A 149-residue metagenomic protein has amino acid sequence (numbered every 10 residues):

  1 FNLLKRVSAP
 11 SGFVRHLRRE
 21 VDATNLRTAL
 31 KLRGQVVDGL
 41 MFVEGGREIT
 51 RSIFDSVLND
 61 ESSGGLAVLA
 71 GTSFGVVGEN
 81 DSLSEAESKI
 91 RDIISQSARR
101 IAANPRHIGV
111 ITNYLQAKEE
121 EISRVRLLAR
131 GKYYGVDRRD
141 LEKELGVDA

Functional and structural regions predicted by a protein language model:
F1-A149: Extended alpha-helical surfaces
